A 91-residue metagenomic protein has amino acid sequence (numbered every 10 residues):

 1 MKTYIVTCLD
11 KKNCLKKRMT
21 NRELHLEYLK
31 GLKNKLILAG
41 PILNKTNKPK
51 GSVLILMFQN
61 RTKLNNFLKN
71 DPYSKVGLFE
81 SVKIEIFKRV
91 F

Functional and structural regions predicted by a protein language model:
M1-F91: Conserved, structured core segments of small domains
